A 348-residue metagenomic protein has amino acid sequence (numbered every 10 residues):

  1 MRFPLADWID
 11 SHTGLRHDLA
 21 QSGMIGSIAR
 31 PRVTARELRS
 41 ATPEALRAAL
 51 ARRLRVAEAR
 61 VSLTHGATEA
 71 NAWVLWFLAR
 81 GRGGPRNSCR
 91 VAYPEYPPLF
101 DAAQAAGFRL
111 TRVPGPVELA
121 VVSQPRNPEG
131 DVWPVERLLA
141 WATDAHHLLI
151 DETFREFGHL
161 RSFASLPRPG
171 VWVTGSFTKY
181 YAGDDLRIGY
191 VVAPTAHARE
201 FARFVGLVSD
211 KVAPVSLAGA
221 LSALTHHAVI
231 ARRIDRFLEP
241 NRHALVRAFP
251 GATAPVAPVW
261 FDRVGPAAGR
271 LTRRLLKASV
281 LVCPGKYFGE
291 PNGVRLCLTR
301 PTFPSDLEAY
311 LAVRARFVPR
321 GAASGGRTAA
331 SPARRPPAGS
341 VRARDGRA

Functional and structural regions predicted by a protein language model:
M1-A45, H146: N-terminal "arm"/small-domain region of PLP-dependent enzymes with the aminotransferase-like
L19-S22, L50, V61, C89 (+6 more regions): Generic structural signal for small/hydrophobic residues in well-ordered secondary structure, especially within
R39, K277-L281, F288-A348: PLP-dependent enzyme catalytic core of the Aspartate aminotransferase-like
A45-S88, D101, A105: Phosphate-binding glycine-rich loop
A59, V173, P250-G251, V280-K286: A short linear hydrophobic-aromatic micro-motif
E95, L221, L238-V246, P250-G265 (+1 more regions): Conserved glycine-rich beta-strand-loop-beta hairpin in the small C-terminal domain of fold type I
F108-L160, A164: Active-site phosphate-binding strand-loop segment of PLP-dependent enzymes
P169-E239: Conserved core segment of the aminotransferase class I/II
